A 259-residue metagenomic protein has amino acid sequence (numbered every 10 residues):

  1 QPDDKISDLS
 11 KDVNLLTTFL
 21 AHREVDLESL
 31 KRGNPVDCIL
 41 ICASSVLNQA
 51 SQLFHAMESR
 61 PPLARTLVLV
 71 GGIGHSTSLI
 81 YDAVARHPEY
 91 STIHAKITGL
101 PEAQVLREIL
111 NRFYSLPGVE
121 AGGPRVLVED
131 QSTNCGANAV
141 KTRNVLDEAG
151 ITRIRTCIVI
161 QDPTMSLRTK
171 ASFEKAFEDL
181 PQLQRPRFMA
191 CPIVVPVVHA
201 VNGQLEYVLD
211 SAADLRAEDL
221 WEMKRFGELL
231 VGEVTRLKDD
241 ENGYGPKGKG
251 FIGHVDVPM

Functional and structural regions predicted by a protein language model:
Q1-S211: A structural signal for short, hydrophobic/glycine-enriched beta-strand patches
V197-M259: A conserved mid-domain beta-alpha-beta active-site/ligand-binding segment of alpha/beta enzyme cores
